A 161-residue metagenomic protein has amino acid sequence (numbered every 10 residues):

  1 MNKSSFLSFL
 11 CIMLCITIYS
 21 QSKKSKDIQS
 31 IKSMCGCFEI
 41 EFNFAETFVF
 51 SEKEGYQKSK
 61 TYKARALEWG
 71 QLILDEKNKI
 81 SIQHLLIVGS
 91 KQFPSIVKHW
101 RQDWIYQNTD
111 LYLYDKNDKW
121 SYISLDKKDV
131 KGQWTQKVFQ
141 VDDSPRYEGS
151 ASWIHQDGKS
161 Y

Functional and structural regions predicted by a protein language model:
M1-K23: Bacterial Sec-dependent N-terminal signal peptides
S8-I12, I28, K60: Generic marker of residues within folded, mature protein domains
S22-C37: N-terminal helix-cap/turn-to-beta initiation motif at the start of protein domains
K23-D27, N43-K77: Short, solvent-exposed loop/hinge segments that bridge or flank secondary-structure elements
I28-S30, E41-S51, K77-Y161: Calycin-type beta-barrel ligand-binding domains and close structural analogs
K32-G36, L72-K79: A short, structured loop/turn motif at beta-sheet edges
